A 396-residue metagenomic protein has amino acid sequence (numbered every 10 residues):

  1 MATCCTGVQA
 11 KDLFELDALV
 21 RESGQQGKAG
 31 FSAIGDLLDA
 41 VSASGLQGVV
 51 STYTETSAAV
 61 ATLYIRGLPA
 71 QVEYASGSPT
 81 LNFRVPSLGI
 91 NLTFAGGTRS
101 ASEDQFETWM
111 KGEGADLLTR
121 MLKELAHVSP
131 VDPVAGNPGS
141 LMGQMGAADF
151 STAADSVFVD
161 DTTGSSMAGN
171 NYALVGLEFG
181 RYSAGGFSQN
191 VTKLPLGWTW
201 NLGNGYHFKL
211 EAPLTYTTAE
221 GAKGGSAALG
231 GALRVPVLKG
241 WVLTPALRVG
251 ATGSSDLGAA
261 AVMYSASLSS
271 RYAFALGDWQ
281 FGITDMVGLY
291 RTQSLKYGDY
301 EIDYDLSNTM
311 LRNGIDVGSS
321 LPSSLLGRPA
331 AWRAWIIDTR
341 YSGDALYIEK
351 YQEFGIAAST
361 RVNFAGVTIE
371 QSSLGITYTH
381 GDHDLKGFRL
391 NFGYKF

Functional and structural regions predicted by a protein language model:
M1-T3: Sec-dependent N-terminal signal peptides
C5-A10: Sec/Tat signal peptide C-region and signal peptidase I cleavage site
D12-V362, V367-F396: Transmembrane beta-barrel domains of bacterial outer-membrane proteins
